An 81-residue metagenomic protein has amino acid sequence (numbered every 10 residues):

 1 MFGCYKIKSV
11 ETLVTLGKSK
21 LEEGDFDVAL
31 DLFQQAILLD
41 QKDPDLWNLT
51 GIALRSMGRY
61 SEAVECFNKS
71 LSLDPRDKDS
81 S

Functional and structural regions predicted by a protein language model:
Q35-L38, N68-S72: Conserved structural position within tetratricopeptide repeats
